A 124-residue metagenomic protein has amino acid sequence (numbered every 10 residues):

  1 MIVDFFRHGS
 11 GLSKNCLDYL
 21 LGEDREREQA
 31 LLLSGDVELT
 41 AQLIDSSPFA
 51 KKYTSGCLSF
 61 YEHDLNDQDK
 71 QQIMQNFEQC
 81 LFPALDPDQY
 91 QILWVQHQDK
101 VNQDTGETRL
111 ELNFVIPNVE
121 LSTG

Functional and structural regions predicted by a protein language model:
M1-G124: N-terminal nicking endonuclease/strand-transfer module with a His-rich metal-binding environment and a catalytic Tyr
